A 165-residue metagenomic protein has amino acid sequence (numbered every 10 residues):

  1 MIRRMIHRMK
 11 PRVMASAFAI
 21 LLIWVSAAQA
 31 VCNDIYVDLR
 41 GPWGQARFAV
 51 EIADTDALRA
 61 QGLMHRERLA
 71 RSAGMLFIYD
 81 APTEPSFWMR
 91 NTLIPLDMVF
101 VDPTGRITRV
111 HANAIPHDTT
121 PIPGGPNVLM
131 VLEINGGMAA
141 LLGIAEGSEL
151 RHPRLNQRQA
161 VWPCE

Functional and structural regions predicted by a protein language model:
I2-A17: Bacterial N-terminal signal peptides that target proteins for export
A15-V25: Bacterial N-terminal signal peptides
V31-E165: Compact, glycine-rich, soluble single-domain proteins
